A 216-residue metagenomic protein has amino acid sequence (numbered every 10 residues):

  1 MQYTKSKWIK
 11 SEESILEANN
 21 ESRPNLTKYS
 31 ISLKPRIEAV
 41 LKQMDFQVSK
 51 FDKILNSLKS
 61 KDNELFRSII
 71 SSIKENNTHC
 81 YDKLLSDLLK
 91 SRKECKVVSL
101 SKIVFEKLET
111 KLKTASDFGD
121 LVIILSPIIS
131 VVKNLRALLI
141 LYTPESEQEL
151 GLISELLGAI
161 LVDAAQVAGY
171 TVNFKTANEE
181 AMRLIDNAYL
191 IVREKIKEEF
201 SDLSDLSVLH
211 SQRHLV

Functional and structural regions predicted by a protein language model:
M1-N56, A115, D120-V216: Long C-terminal interaction segments enriched in charged/acidic composition
D52-C95: N-terminal interaction modules that seed assembly of large macromolecular complexes
K61-L65, S101, V131: Amphipathic, well-ordered alpha-helical segments in soluble domains
I69-I73, L112, S116, Y142: Secondary-structure edge/capping motif, primarily at the C-terminal ends of alpha-helices and the immediately following
K83-S86, L100-I103, K107, I123 (+2 more regions): Amphipathic alpha-helical interaction segments
S91-K111: Amphipathic alpha-helical coiled-coil segments
